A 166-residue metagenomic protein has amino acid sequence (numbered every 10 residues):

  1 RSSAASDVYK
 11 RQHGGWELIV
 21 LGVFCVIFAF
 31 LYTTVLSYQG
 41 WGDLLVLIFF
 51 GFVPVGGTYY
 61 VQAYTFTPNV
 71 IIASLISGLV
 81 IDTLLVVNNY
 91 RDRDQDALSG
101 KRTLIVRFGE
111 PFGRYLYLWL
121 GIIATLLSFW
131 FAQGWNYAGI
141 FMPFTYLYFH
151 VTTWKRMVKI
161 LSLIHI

Functional and structural regions predicted by a protein language model:
R1-A5, Y9, I164-H165: Single conserved hydrophobic/aromatic residue that forms the stacking wall/gate of nucleotide- or nucleobase-binding
S3-D7, G78-G121: Solvent-exposed interhelical
S6-P68: Intramembrane alpha-helical segments
Q12-E17, A132-A138: Transmembrane helix interruption/hinge and helix-loop junction motifs
I19-V23, L44-L45, I71-L75, Y115-L118 (+1 more regions): Hydrophobic alpha-helical transmembrane segments
V26-T34, G57, I76-Y90, Y146-M157: Transmembrane alpha-helical segments that form the membrane-embedded catalytic/substrate-channel core of multi-pass
V46-V55, Y117-S128: Core segments of transmembrane alpha-helices that mediate helix-helix packing or line hydrophobic substrate/ligand
Q133-I164: Extended hydrophobic alpha-helices typical of membrane-associated regions
